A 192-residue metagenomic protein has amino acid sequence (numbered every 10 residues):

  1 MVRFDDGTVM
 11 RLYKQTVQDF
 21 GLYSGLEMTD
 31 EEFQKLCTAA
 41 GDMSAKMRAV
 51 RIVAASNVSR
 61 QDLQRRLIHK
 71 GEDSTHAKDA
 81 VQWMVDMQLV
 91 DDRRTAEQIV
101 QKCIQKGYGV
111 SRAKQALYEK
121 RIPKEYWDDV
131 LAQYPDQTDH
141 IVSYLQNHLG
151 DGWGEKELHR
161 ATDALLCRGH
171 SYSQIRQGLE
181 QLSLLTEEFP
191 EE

Functional and structural regions predicted by a protein language model:
M1-E192: An alpha-helical, amphipathic repeat domain used for nucleic-acid recognition, typified by the mTERF helical solenoid
